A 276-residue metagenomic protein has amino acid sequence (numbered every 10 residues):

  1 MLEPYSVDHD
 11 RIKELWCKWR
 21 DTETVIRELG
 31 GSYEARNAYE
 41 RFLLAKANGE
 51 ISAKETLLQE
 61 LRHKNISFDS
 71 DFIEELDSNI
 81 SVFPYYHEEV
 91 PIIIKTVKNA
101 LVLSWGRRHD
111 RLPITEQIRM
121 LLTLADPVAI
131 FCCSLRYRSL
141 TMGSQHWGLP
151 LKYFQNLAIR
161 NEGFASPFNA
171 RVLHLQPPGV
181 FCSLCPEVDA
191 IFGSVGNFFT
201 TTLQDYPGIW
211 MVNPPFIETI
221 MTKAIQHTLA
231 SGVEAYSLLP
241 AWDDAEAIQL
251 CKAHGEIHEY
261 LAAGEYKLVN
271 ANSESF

Functional and structural regions predicted by a protein language model:
M1-M211, F216-F276: Class I S-adenosyl-L-methionine
